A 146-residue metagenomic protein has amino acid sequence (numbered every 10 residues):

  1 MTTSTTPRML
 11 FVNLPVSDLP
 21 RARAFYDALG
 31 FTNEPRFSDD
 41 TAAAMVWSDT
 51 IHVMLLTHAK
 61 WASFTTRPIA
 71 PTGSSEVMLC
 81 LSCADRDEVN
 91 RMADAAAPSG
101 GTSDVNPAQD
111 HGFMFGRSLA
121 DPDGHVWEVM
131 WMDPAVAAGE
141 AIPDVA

Functional and structural regions predicted by a protein language model:
M1-T2, S63-I69: Short beta-strand/turn micro-motifs at beta-sheet edges
T2-T5, A93-A146: Vicinal oxygen chelate
R8-S17, M45-V46, R67-A95, F115-A120: Vicinal oxygen chelate
N13-A62: Core segments of cupin and vicinal oxygen chelate
R23, N90, W127: Alpha-helical elements of the RecA-like P-loop NTPase motor core of helicases
L29, P71-T72, V129-P134: Membrane-topology and secretion signals of cell-surface/extracellular proteins
I51-V53, V77, P122, W127: Change "...and in nucleic-acid phosphodiester-cleaving endonucleases..." to "...and in nucleic-acid processing enzymes
M54-L56, C80, M130: Residues in well-ordered beta-strands of folded domains
